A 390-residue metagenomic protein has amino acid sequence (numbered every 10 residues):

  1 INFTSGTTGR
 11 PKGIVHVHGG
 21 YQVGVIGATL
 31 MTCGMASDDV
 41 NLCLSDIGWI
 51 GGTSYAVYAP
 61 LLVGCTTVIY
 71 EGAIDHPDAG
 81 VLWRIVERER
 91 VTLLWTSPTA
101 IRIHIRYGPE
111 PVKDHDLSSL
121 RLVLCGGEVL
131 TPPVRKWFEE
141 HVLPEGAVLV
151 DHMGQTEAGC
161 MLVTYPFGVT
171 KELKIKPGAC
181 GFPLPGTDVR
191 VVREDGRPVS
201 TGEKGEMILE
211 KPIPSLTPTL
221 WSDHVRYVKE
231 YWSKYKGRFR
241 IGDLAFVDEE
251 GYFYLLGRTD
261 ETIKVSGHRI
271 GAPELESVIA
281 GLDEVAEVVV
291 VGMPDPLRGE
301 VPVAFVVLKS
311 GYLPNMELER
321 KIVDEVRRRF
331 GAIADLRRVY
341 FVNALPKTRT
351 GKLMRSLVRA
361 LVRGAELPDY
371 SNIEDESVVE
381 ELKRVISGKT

Functional and structural regions predicted by a protein language model:
I1-V23: Conserved AMP-binding A3 loop
T4, G127, G154, G181 (+2 more regions): Active-site glycine-centered loops adjacent to acidic/histidine catalytic or metal-binding residues that shape
T4-T7, T29, N41, L94 (+7 more regions): Conserved S/T- and glycine-rich ATP-binding loop of Class I adenylate-forming
Q22-L44, I50-L93, Y107: Conserved AMP-binding/adenylation subdomain of ANL enzymes
Y58, L62-C65, T92-T96, I105-I175 (+2 more regions): Gly/Ser/Thr-rich phosphate-binding loop
E87, L94, I213, P218-T219 (+6 more regions): AMP-binding/adenylate-forming catalytic core of the ANL superfamily
S119, G186, R226, E284-E287 (+2 more regions): Glycine-centered tight turns that cap/initiate beta-strands
F182-G186, R197-Y231, I270, E366-L367 (+1 more regions): Conserved ATP/PPi-binding loop(s) of AMP-dependent carboxylate-activating enzymes
